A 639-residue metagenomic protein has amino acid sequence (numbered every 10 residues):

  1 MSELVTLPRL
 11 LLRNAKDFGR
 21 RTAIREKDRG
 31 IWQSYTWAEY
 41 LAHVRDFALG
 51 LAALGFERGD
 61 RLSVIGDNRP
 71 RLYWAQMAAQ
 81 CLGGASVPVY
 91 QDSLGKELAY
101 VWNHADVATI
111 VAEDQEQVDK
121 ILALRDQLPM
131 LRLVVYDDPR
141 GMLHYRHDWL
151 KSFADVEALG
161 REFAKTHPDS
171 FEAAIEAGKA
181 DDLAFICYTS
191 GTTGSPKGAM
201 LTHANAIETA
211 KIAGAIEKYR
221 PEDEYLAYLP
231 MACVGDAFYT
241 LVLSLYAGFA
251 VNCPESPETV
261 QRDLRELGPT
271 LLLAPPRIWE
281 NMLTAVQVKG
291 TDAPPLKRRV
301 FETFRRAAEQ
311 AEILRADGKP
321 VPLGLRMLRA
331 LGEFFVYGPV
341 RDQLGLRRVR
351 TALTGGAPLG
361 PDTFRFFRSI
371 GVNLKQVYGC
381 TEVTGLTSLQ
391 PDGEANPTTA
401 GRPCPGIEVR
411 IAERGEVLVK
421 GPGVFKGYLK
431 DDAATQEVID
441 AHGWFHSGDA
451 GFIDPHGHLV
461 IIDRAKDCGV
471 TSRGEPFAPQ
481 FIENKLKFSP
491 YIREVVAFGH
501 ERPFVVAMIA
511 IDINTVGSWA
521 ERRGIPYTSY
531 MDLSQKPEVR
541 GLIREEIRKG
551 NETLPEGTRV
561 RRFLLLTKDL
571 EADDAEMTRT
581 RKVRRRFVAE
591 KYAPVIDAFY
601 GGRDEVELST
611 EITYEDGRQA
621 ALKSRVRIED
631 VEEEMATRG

Functional and structural regions predicted by a protein language model:
E3, R20, I24-R69, Y73-M77 (+3 more regions): Conserved AMP-binding/adenylate-forming core of the ANL superfamily
L12, L49, C81-L159, L542: Structural core segment of the AMP-binding/adenylate-forming
G19-T22, V135-Y136, K151-Y188, S195 (+1 more regions): Conserved pre-ATP/AMP-binding loop-to-beta segment of ANL
S34-A38, E176, A184-A210: Conserved AMP-binding A3 loop
L54, T189, P403-T471, F488: Conserved ATP-binding/catalytic segment of the ANL
S93-A123, T209-L226, P257-L271, Q343: Conserved ATP-dependent adenylate/AMP-binding module captured primarily in the ANL superfamily
I207-E224, M231-Y337, R348, N373: Conserved AMP-binding/adenylation subdomain of ANL enzymes
E494-V496, R544-R638: Conserved C-terminal "lid"/linker of ANL adenylate-forming enzymes
